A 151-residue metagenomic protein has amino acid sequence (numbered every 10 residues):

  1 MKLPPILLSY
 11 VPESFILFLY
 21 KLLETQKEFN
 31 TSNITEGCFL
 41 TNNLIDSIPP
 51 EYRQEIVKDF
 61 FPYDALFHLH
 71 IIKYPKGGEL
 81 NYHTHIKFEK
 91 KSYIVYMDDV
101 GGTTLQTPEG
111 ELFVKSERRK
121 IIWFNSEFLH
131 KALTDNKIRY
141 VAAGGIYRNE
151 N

Functional and structural regions predicted by a protein language model:
M1-D64: Non-heme Fe(II)/2-oxoglutarate
F61-N151: Catalytic core of non-heme Fe(II) oxygenases with the double-stranded beta-helix
